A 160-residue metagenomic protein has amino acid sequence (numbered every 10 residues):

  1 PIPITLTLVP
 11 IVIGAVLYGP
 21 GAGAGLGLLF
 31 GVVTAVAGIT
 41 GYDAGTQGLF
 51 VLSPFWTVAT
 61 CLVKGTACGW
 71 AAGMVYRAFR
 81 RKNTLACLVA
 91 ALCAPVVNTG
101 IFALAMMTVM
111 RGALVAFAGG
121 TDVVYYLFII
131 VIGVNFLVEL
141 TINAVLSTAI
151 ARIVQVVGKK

Functional and structural regions predicted by a protein language model:
P1-K160: Loop-helix junctions at membrane interfaces
